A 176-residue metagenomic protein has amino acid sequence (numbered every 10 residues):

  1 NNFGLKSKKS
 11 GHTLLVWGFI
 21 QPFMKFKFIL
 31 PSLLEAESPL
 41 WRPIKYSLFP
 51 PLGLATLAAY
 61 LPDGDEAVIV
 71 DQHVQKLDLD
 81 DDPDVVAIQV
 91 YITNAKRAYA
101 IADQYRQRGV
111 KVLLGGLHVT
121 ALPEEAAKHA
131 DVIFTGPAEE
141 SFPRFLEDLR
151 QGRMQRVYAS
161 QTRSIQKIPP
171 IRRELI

Functional and structural regions predicted by a protein language model:
K6-S10: Polybasic, lysine-rich low-complexity intrinsically disordered segments
F23-I176: Acidic, low-complexity intrinsically disordered segments
